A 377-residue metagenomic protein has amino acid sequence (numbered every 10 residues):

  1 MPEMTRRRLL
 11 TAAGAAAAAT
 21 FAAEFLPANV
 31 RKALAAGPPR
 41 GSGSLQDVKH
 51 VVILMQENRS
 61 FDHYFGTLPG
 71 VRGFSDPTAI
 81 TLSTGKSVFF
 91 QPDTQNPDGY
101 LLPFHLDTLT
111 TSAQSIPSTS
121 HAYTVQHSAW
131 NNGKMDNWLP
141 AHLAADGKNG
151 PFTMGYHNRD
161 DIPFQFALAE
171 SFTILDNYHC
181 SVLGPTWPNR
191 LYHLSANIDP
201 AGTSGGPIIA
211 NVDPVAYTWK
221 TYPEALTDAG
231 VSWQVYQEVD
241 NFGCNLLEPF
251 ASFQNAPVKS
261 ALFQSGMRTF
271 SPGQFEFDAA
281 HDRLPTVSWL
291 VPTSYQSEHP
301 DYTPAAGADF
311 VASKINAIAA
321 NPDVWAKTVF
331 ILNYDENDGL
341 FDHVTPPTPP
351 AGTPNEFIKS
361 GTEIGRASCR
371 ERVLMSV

Functional and structural regions predicted by a protein language model:
P2-R372: N-terminal pro-sequences and low-complexity stem/linker regions of secreted or lumenal proteins
V373-V377: Hydrophobic alpha-helical segments, chiefly the membrane-spanning helices and signal/signal-anchor peptides
